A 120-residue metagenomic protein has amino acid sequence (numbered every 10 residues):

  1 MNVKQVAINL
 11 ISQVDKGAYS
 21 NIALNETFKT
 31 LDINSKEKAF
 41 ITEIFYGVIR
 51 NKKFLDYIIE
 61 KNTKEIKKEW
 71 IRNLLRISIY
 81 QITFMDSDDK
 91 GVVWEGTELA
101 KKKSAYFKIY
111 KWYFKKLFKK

Functional and structural regions predicted by a protein language model:
M1-K120: Class I Rossmann-like S-adenosyl-L-methionine
